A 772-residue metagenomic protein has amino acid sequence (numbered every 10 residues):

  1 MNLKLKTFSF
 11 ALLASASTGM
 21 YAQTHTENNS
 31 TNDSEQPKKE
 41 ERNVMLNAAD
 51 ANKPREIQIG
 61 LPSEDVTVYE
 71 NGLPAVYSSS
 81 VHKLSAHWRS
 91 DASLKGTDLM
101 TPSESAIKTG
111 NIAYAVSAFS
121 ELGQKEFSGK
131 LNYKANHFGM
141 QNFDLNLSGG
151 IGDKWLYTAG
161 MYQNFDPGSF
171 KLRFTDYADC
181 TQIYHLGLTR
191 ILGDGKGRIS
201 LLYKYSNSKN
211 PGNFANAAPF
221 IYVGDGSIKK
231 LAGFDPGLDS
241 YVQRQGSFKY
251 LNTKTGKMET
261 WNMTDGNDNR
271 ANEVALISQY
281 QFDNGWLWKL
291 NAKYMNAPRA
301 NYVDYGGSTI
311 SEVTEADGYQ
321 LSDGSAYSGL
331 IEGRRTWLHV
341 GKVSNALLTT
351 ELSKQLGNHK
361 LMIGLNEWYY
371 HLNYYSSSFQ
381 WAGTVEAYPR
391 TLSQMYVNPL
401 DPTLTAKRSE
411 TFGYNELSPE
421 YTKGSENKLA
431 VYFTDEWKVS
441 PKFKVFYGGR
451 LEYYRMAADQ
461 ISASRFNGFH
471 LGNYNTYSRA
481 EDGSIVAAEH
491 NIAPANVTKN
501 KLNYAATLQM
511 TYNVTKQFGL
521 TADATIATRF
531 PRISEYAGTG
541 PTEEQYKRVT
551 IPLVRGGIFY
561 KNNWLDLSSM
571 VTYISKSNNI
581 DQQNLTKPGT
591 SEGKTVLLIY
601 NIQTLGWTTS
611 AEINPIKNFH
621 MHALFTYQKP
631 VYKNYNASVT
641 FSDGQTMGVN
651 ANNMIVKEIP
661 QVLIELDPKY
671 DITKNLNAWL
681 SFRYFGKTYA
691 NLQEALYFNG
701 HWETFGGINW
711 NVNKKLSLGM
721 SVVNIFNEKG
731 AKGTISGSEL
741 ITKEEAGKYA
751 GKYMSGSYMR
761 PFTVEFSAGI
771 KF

Functional and structural regions predicted by a protein language model:
K6-F8, S148, G341, P552-G556 (+1 more regions): Conserved C-terminal beta-signal and adjacent last beta-strands/turns of outer-membrane beta-barrel proteins
T24-E126: Acidic, small-polar-rich N-terminal luminal/periplasmic segments of exported/outer-membrane proteins
S128, A135-D166, F170-Y241, G266 (+2 more regions): Transmembrane beta-barrel wall of Gram-negative outer-membrane proteins
S128, K154-Y157, D194-L201, G285-W288 (+10 more regions): Repeated loop/turn-to-beta-strand initiation elements of outer-membrane beta-barrel proteins
N213-E259, D304-T336, G383-L417, A457-V497 (+4 more regions): Solvent-exposed loop segments that connect transmembrane elements
N269-P298, S328-G468, T511-N513, D523 (+3 more regions): Face-selective signature of the C-terminal outer-membrane beta-barrel domain
V343, N366-W368, E416, E420-K576 (+4 more regions): Structural signature of Gram-negative outer-membrane beta-barrels, strongest in the C-terminal barrel of TonB-dependent
D566, Y573-S577, G593-L692, K715 (+1 more regions): Gram-negative outer-membrane beta-barrel transporters
